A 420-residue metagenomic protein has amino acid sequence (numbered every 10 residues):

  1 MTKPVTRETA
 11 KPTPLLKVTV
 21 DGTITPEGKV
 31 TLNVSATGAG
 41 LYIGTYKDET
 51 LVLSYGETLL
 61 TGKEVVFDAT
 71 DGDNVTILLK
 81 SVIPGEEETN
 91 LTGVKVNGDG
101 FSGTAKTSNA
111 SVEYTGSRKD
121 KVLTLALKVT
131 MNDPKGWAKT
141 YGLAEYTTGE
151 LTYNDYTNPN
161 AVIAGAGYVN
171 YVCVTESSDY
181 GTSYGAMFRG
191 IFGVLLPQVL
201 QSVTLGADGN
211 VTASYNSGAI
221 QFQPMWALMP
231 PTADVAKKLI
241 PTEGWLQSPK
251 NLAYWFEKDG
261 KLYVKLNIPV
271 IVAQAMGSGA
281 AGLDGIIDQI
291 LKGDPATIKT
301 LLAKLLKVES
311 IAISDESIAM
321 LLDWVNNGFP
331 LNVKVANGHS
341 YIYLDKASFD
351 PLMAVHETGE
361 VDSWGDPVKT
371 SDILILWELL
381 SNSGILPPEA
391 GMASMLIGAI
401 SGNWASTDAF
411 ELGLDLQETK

Functional and structural regions predicted by a protein language model:
M1-E8, A39-K47, G72-I77, V96-T104 (+4 more regions): Short, hydrophobic/aromatic-rich segments at coil-to-beta transitions
T2-T6, N33-G40, L78-G85, T104-S111 (+4 more regions): Secondary-structure transition/turn motif
P12-D48, R118-V162, V169, W226-L228 (+8 more regions): Edge beta-strand at a domain terminus
P12-V20, E57-V65, N90-L91, S108-T115 (+4 more regions): Amphipathic hydrophobic-ligand
D21-V30, F67-T76, V96-G100, T115-T124 (+3 more regions): Short, solvent-exposed coil/turn segments at beta-strand boundaries
L51-L91, N154-A281: N-terminal glycine/threonine-rich, aromatic-flanked beta-hairpin/loop signature
T89-V96, V203, L331, F410-L414: Generic detection of short hydrophobic beta-strand segments and adjacent strand-loop junctions
S178, S183, A273, G277-E309: Long, Lys/Arg- and hydrophobic-enriched amphipathic alpha-helices
